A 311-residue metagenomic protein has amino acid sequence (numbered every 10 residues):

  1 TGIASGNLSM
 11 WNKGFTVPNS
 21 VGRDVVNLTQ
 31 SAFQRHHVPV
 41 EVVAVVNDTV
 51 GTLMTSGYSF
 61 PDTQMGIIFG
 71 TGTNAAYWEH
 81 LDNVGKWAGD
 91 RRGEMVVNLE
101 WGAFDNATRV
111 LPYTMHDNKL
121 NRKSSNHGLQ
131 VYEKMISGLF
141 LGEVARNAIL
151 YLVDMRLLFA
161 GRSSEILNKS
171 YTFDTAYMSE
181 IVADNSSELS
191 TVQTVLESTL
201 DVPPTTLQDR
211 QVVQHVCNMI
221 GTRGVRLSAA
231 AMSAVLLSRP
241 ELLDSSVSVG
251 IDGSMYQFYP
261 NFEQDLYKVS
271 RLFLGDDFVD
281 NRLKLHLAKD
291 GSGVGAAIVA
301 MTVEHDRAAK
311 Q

Functional and structural regions predicted by a protein language model:
T1-G2, G72: Catalytic-core segments of thiol-dependent peptidases
G2-Y58, T63-M65, L81-R109, E263-K268: Glycine-rich phosphate-binding loop and adjoining helix at the ATP-binding site of ATP-dependent phosphoryl-transfer
T16-V21, E41-T49, G66-F69, M135-I136 (+2 more regions): Active-site nucleophile and cofactor-binding loops and adjacent substrate-binding regions of central metabolic enzymes
S31-Q34, S59, P112, H116-Q311: ATP-binding/phosphotransfer module of carbohydrate and carboxylate kinases, centering on a glycine-rich
V42, Y77-W78, G161, A309: Intrinsically disordered, low-complexity regions enriched in proline, serine, glycine and charged residues
T49-V50, I68-G72, G102, G253-M255: A short acidic Gly-Thr/Ser loop motif
F60, Q64-L81, A296: Gly/Thr-rich phosphate-binding beta-strand-loop-beta motif of the actin/hexokinase/Hsp70
G72, D82, F104, R146 (+1 more regions): Short, glycine-/Ser/Thr-/acidic-enriched flexible segments
